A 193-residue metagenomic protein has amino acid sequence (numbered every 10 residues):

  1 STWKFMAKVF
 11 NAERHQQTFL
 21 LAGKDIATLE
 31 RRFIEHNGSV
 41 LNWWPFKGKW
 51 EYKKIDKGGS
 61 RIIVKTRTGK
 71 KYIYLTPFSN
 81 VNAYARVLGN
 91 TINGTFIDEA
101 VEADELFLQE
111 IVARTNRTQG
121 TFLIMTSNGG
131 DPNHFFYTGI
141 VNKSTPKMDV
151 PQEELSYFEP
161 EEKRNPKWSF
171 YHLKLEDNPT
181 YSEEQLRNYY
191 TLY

Functional and structural regions predicted by a protein language model:
S1-Y193: Phosphate/NTP-binding elements of NTP-utilizing enzymes
